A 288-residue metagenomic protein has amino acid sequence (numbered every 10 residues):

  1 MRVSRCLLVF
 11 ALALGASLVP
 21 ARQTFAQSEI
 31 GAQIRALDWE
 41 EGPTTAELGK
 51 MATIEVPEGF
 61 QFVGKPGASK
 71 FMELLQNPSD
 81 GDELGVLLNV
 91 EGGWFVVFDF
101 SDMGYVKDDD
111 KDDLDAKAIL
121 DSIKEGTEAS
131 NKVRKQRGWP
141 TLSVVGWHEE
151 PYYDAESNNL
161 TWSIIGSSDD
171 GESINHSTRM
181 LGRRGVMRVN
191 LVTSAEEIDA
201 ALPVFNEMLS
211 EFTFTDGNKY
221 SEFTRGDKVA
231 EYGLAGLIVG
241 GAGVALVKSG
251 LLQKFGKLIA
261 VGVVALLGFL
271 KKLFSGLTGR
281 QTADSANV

Functional and structural regions predicted by a protein language model:
R2-V9, K257-V261: Sec-dependent signal peptide recognition, specifically the positively charged N-region followed immediately by
V3, A21, T282-V288: Low-complexity, intrinsically disordered extramembrane tails and loops of integral membrane proteins
L8-S17: Bacterial N-terminal signal peptides
V19-A26: Sec/Tat signal peptide C-region and signal peptidase I cleavage site
Q27-A52, P66-N175, L181, A195 (+3 more regions): Conserved polar/disulfide-associated segments of primarily extracytoplasmic proteins
E58-G64, E211-F212: Short conserved aromatic/hydrophobic patches within beta-strands of well-structured domains
S163-V229: Extracytoplasmic/lumenal ectodomains and periplasmic regions of secretory and membrane proteins
V229-N287: C-terminal single-pass membrane-anchor helix
